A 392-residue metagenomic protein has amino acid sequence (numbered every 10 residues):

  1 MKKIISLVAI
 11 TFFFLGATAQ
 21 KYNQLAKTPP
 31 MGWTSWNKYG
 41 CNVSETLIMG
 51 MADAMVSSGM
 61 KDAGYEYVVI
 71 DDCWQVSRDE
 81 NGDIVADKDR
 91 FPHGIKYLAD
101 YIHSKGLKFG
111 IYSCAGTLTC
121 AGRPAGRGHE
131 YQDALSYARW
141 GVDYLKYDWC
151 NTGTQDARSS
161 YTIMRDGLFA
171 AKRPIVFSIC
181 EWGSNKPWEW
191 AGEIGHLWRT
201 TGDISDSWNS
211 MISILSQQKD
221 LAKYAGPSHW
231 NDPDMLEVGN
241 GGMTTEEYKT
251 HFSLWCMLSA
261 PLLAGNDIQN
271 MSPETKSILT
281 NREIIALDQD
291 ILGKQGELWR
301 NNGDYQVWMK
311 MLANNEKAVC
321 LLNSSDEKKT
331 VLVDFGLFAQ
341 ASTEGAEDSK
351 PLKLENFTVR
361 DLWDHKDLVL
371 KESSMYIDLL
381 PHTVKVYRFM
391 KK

Functional and structural regions predicted by a protein language model:
M1-K21: Bacterial Sec-dependent N-terminal signal peptides
Q20-E45: N-terminal module-boundary/linker segments of secreted carbohydrate-active enzymes
P29-S35, G64-D71, K108-S113, D143-D148 (+7 more regions): Structural recognition of the beta-strand scaffold that forms the well-ordered cores of secreted hydrolase catalytic
M51, M55-T154: Aromatic-lined carbohydrate-binding/catalytic grooves of carbohydrate-active enzymes
L107-R123, F169-K186: Aromatic-lined carbohydrate-recognition surfaces of secreted/lumenal glycan-active proteins
Q132, A170, P174-D267, D288: Glycan-recognition surfaces
W255-L258, L263-G265, N301-A346, H382: Carbohydrate-binding surface patches
L370-K392: C-terminal beta-strand-rich structural cap/linker in extracellular carbohydrate-active enzymes
